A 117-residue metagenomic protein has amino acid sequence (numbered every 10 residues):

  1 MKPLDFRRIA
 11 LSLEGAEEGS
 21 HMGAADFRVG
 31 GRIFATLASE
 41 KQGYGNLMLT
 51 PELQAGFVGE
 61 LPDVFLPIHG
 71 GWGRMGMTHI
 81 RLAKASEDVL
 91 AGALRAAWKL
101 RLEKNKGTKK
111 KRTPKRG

Functional and structural regions predicted by a protein language model:
M1-G117: Charge-dense, helix-prone N-terminal extensions
